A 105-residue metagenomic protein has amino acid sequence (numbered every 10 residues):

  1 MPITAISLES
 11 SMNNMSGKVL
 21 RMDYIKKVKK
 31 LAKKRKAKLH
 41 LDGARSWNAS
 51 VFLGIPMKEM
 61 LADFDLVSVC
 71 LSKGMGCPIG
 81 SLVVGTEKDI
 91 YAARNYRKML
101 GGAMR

Functional and structural regions predicted by a protein language model:
M1-R105: Conserved PLP-enzyme active-site core in the AAT-like
